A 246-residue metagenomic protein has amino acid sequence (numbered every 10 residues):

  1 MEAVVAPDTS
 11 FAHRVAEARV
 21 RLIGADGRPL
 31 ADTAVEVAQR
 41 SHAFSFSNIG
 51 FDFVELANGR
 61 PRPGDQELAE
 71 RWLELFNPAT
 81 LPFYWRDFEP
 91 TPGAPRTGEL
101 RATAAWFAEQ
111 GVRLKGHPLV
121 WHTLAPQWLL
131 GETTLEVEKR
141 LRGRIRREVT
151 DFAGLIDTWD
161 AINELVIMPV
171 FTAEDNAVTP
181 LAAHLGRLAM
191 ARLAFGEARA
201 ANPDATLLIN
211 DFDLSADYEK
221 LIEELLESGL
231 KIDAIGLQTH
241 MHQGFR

Functional and structural regions predicted by a protein language model:
M1-F53, P78, P90, K115 (+3 more regions): Beta-strand-rich domain onsets/edges
D26-T33, D87-F88, I167-P169, Q243-G244: Short amphipathic alpha-helical segments with coiled-coil-like heptad repeat character
G27, S47, G154, A234-G236: Glycine-centered flexibility sites
L30, F51-P61, D65-Q66, A177-R246: Noncatalytic carbohydrate-binding groove/subsite architecture in carbohydrate-active enzymes
A38-P82, G93, Q110: N-terminal structural segment of carbohydrate-active enzymes
R62-A69, T97, T134, R142 (+1 more regions): Structural motif corresponding to alpha-helix initiation and N-cap regions
E67-R71, T150-G154, E227-L230: Structural motif
E74, P78-P92, L100-L207, F212: Substrate-binding cleft and catalytic face of glycoside hydrolase catalytic domains, especially the flexible beta-alpha
